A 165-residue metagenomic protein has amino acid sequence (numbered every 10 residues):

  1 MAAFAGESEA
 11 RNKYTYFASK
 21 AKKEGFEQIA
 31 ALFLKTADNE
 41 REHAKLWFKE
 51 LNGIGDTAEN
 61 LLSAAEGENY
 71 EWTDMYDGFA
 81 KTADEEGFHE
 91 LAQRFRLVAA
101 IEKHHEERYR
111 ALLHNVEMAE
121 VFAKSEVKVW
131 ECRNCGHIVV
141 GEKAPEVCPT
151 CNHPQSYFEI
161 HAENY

Functional and structural regions predicted by a protein language model:
M1-Y165: Non-heme di-metal
